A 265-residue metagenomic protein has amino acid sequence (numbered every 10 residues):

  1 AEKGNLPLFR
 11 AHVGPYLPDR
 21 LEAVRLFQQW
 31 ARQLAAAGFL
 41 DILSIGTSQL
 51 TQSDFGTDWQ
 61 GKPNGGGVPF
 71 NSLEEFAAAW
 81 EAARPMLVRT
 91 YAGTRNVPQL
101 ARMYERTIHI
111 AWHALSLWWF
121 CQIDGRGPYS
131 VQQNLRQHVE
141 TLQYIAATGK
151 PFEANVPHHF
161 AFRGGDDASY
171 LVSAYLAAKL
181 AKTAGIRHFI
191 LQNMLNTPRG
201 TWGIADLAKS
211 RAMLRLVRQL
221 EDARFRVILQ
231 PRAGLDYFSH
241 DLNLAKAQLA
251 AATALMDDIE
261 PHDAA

Functional and structural regions predicted by a protein language model:
A1-A178, K182-P198: Catalytic alpha/beta active-site cores
A205-A223, I228-A265: Active-site capping/gating regions of soluble enzymes
